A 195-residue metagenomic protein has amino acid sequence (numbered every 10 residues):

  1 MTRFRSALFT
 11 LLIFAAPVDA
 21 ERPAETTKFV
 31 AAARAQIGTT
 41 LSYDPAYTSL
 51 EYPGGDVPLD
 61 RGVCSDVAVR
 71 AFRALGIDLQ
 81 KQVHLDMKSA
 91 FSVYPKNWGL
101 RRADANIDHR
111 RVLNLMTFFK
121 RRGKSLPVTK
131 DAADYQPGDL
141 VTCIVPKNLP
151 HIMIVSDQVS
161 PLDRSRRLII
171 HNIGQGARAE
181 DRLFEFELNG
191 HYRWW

Functional and structural regions predicted by a protein language model:
M1-A7: Bacterial N-terminal signal peptides that target proteins for export
F9-D19: Hydrophobic h-region of N-terminal signal peptides that target proteins for export in Gram-negative bacteria
P17-G62: Active-site-adjacent structural segments surrounding the nucleophilic cysteine of cysteine proteases and isopeptidases
A20-R22, L50-L59, R101-A105, L126-K130 (+1 more regions): Second-shell loop/turn segments in exported
E25, V30, K88-I170: ...with weaker cross-activation on analogous glycine-rich loops/strands in unrelated enzymes
R34, G38, V69-I77, H84 (+2 more regions): Sec-exported extracytoplasmic/periplasmic mature domains
P45-S65, D78-R102: Acidic helix-start/capping segments at beta-turn-to-alpha-helix junctions
S165-W195: Low-complexity, Gly/Ser/Thr/Pro-rich intrinsically disordered linker/tail segments
